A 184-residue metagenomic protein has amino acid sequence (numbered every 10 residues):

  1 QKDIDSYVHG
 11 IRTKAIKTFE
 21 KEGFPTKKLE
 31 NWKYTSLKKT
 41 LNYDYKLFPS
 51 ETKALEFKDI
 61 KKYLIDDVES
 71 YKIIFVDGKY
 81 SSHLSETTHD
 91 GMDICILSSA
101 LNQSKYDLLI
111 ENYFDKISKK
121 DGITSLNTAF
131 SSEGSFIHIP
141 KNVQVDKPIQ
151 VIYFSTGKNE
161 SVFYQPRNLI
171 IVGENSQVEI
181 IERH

Functional and structural regions predicted by a protein language model:
Q1-H184: Glycine-rich and polybasic anion-binding loops at the starts of cofactor/ligand-binding domains
